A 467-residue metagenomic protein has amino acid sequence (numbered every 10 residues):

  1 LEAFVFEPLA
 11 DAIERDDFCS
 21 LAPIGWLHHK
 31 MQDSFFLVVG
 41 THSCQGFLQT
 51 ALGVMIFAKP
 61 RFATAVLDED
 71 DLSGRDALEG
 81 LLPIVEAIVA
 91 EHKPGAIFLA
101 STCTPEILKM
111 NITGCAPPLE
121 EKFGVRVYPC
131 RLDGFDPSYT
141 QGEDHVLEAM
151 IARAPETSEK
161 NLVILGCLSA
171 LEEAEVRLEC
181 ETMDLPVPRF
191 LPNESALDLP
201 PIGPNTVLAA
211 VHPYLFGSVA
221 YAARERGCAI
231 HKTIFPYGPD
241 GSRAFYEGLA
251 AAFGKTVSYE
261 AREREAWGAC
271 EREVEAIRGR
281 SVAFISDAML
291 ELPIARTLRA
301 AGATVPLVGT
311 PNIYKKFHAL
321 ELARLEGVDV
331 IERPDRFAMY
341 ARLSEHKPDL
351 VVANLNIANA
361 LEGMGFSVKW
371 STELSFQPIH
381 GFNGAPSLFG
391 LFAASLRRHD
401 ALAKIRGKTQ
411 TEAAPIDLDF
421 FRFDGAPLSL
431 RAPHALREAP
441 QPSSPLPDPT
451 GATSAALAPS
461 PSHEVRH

Functional and structural regions predicted by a protein language model:
L1-H467: An N-terminal assembly and electron-transfer interface module characteristic of large anaerobic redox and radical
